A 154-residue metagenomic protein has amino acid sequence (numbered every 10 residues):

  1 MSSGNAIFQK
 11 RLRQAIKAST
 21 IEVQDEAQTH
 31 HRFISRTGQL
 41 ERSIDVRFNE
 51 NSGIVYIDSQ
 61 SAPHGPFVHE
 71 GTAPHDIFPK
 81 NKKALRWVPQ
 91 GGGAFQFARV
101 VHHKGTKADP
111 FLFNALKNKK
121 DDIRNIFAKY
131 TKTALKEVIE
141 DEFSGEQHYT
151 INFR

Functional and structural regions predicted by a protein language model:
M1-P63, F78-R154: Short, Lys/Arg-rich flexible segments
H64-D76: Mid-chain, well-packed structural core segment of small domains
